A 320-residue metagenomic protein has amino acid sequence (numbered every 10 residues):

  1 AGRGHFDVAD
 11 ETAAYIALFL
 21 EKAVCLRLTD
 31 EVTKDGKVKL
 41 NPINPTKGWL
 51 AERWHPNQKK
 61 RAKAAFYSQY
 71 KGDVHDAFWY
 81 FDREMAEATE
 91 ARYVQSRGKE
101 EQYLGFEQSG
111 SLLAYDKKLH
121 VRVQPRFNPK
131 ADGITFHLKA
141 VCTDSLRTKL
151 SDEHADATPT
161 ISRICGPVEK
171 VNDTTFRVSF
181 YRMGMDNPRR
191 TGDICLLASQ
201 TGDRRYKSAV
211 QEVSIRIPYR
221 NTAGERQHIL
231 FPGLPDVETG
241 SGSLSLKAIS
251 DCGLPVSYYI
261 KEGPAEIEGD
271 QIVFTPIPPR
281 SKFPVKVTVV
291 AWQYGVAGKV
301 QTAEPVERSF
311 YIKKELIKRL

Functional and structural regions predicted by a protein language model:
G2-V141: Alpha/beta-hydrolase-fold serine-hydrolase catalytic core, especially in secreted/extracellular enzymes
E100-L320: Solvent-exposed beta-strand/loop surfaces, strongest in extracytoplasmic domains of secreted and cell-surface proteins
